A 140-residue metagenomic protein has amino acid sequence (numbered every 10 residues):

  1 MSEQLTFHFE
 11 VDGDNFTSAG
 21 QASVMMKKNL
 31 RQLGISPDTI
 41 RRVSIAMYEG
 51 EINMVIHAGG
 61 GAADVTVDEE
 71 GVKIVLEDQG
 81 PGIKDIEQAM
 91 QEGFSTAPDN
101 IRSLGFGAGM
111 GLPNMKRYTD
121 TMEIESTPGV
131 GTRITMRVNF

Functional and structural regions predicted by a protein language model:
M1-F9, E51-F140: Conserved beta-strand-loop-beta-strand hairpin that lines the nucleotide-binding pocket of ATP/GTP-utilizing enzymes
M1-I45: Bergerat-fold GHKL ATPase/HATPase_c domain
S44-Y48, I52: Short acidic amphipathic alpha-helix that forms the conserved interface helix of the HATPase_c
